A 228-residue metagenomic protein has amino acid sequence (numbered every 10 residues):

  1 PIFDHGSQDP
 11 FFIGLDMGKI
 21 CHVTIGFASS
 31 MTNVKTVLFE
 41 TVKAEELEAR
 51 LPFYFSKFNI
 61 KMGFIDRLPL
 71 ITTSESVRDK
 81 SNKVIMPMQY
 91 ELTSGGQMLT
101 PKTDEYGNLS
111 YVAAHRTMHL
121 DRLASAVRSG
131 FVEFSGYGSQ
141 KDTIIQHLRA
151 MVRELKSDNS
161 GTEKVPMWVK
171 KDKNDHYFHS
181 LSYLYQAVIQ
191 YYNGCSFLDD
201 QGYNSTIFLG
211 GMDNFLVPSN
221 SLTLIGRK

Functional and structural regions predicted by a protein language model:
I2, F11-I13, F27-S160, N204-K228: Mg2+-dependent endonuclease catalytic cores in nucleic-acid-processing enzymes, primarily RNase H-like
G6-G18: Two-metal-ion RNase H-like nuclease active-site motif
K19-I20, R153: Glycine-rich, acidic and aromatic/proline-enriched surface loops and short helix-turn segments that act as binding
H22-T24: Structural motif
F58, S81, A187-C195: A generic secondary-structure signal for well-formed alpha-helical elements
S160-D172: Short, solvent-exposed helix-loop connector elements
K170-Y192: P-loop NTPase catalytic cores that bind/hydrolyze ATP
G194-F208: Mixed-charge, glycine-rich, non-catalytic linkers/tails in nucleic-acid processing enzymes
